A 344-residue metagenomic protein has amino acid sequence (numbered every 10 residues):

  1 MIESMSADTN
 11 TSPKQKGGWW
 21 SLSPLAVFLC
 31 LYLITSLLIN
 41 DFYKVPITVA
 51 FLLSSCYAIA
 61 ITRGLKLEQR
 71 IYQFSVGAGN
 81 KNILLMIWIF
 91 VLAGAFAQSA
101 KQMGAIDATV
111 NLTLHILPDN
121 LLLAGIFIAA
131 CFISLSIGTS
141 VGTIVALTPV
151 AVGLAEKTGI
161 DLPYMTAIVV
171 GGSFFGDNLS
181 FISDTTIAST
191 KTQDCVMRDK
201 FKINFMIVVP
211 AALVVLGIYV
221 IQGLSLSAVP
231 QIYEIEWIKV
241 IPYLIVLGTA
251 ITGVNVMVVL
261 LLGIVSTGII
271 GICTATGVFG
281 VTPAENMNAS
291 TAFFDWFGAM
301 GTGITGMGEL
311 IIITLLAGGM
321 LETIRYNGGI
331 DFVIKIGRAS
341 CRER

Functional and structural regions predicted by a protein language model:
M1-V91, N204-I313: Hydrophobic transmembrane alpha-helices of multi-pass small-molecule transporters
T11-P13, L84-L85, L122-A124, G159-A167 (+3 more regions): Membrane-interface alpha-helices at helix entry/exit sites of multi-pass transporters
G17, L123, V141-G142, M165 (+2 more regions): Alpha-helical transmembrane segments and their helix-entry boundary regions
G64-L154, T291-R344: Membrane-embedded alpha-helical segments and adjacent helix-loop junctions characteristic of multi-pass solute
A93, A167-G172, I203, A228-Q231 (+1 more regions): Short alpha-helical transmembrane interface motifs in multi-pass membrane proteins
F127-C131, V150, V169-F174, N204-V209 (+1 more regions): Transmembrane helix-bundle signature of multi-pass membrane transporters/permeases
A130-A146, D161-Q193, A212-Y219: Alpha-helical transmembrane segments and, especially, the helix-loop junctions at the ends of these helices
